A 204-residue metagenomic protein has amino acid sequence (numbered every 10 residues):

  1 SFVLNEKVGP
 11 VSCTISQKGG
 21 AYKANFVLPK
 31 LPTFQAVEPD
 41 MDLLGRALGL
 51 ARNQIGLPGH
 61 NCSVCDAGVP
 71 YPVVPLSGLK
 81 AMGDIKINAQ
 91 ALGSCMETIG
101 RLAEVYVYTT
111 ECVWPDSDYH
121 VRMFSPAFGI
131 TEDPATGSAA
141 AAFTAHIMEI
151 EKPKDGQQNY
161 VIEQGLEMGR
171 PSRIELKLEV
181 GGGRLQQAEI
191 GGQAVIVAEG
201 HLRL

Functional and structural regions predicted by a protein language model:
S1-L204: Active-site proximal loop and beta-alpha junction motif in alpha/beta enzyme cores
